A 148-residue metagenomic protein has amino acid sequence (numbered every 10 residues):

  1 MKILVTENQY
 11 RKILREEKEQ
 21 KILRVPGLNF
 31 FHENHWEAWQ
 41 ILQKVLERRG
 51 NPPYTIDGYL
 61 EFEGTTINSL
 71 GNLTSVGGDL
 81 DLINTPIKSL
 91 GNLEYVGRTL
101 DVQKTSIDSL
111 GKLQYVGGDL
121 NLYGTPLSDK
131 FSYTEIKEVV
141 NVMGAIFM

Functional and structural regions predicted by a protein language model:
M1-E63, S132-M148: N-terminal capping/linker segments that flank leucine-rich repeat
I56-I67, S75-I87, N92-D108, K112-S128 (+1 more regions): Concave beta-strand-loop units of leucine-rich repeat
